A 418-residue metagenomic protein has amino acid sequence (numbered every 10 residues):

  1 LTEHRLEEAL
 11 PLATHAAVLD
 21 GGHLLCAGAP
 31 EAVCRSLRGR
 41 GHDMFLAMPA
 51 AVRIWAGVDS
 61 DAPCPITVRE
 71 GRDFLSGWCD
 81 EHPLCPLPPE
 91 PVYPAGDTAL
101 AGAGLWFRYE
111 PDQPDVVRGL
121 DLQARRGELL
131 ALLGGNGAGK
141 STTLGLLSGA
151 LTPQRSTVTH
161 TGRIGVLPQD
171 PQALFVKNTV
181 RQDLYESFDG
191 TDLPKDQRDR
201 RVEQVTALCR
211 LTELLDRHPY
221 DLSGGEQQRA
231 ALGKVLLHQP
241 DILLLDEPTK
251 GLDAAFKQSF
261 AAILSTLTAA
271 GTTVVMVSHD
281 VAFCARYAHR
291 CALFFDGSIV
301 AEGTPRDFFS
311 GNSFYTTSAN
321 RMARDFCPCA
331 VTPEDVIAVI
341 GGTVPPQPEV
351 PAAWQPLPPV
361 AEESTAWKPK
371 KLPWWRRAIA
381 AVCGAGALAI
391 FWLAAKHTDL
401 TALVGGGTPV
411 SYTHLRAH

Functional and structural regions predicted by a protein language model:
E3-H4, S278-H279: H-loop/switch region of ABC-family ATPase nucleotide-binding domains
L19, H23-W55, S298-A323: Conserved beta-strand-loop-alpha-helix hinge in the C-terminal portion of ABC ATPase nucleotide-binding domains
R38-T98, Y315-W367: ABC ATPase nucleotide-binding domains
G102, Y185, D196-L214: Conserved ABC ATPase "signature" region
H218-L222, E226: Conserved ABC ATPase signature
L243-D246: Catalytic Walker B motif of ABC-type/P-loop ATPase nucleotide-binding domains
T413-H418: Conserved small/polar residues in nucleotide/adenosyl-binding loops
